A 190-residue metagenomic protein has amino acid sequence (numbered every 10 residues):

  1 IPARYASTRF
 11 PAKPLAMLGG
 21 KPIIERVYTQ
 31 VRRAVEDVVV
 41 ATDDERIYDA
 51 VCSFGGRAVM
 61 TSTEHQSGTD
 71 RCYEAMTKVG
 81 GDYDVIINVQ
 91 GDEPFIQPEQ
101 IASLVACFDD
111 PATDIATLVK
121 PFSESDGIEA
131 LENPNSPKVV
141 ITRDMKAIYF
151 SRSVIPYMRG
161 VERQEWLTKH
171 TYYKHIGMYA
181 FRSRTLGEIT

Functional and structural regions predicted by a protein language model:
P2, N88-Q90, L118-V119: Short beta-strand segments
P2-T42: N-terminal glycine-rich phosphate-binding loop and ensuing alpha1 helix
R9, F95, A180: Short aromatic/basic micro-patch
A16, Y48, G187: Nucleotide phosphate-binding site architecture
V35, G81-Y83, D110-I115: Short, high-confidence coil segments that cap the C-terminus of an alpha-helix and link into the following beta-strand
V39, E45-A106: Short phosphate-binding loop-to-helix
P98-I189: Conserved core of the sugar-phosphate nucleotidyltransferase
